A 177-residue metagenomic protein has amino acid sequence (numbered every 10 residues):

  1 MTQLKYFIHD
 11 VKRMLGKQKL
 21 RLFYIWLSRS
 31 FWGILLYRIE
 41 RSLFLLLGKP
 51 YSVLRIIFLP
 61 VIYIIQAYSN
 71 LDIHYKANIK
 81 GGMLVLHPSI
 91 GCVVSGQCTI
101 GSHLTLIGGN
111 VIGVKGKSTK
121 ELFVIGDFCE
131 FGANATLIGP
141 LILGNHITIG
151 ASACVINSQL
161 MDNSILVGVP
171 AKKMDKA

Functional and structural regions predicted by a protein language model:
M1-S69: Terminal amphipathic alpha-helical/low-complexity segments used for targeting or macromolecular assembly
W32-I39, T99-I107, H146-I149: Conserved long hydrophobic alpha-helices within structured protein cores
F44, L84, G109, A171: Residue-level marker of positions within ordered structural domains that often coincide with functionally constrained
K49-P50, G81, V85-Q97, G150-L166: Short, charged helix-to-loop "capping" segments that act as catalytic/coupling loops
V53-C98, S102-H103, N110-S118, F123 (+1 more regions): Left-handed beta-helix
G108, V114-A177: Glycine-rich hexapeptide-repeat left-handed beta-helix
